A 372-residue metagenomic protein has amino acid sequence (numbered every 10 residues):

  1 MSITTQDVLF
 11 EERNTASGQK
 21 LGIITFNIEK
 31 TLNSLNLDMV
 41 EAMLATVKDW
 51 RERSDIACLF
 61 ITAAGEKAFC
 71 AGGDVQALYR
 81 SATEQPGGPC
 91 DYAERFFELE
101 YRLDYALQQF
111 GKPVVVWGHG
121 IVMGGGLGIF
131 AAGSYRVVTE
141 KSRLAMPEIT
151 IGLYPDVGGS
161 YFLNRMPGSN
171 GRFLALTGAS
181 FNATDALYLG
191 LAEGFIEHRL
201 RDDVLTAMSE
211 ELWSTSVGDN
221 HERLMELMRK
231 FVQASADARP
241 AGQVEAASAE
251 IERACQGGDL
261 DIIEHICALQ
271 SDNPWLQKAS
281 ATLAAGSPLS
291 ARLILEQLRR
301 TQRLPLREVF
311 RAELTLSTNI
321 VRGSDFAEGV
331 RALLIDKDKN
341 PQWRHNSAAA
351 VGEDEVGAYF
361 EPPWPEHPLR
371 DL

Functional and structural regions predicted by a protein language model:
M1-T62, Y105: Conserved CoA-thioester-binding segment of acyl-CoA-metabolizing enzymes
I61, D74, I129-F130, D185-A186 (+2 more regions): Hydrophobic/aromatic residues within transmembrane alpha-helices of multi-pass small-molecule transporters
A63-R102, G152: Glycine- (often His-adjacent) and acidic-residue-rich active-site loop that binds/positions the CoA thioester
L107-I151, L174, G178-A179, A183: Glycine-rich beta-to-alpha active-site loop
G133-D156, G190-L205: Gly/Pro- and small hydrophobic-enriched strand-loop and loop-to-helix capping segments that sit at the rims
G158-N220: Contiguous mid-protein beta-loop-alpha structural module that forms a pocket-lining wall or clamp of enzyme active
E197-T282: Amphipathic alpha-helical blocks and their helix-capping loop/short-beta junctions
L260-Q277, L283-L372: Long, low-complexity C-terminal extensions of enzymes
